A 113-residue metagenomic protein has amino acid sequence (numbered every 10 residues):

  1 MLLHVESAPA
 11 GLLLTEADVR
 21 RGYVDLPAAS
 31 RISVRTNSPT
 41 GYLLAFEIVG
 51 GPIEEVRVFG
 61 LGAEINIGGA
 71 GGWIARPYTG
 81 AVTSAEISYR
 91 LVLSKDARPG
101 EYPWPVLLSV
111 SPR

Functional and structural regions predicted by a protein language model:
M1-P52, G71-R113: N-terminal small/polar-rich segments of proteins
I53-I65: Short, surface-exposed beta-strand/strand-loop-strand elements in extracellular ectodomains
G68: Cationic, histidine-enriched alpha-helical/coil surfaces that engage anionic ligands
